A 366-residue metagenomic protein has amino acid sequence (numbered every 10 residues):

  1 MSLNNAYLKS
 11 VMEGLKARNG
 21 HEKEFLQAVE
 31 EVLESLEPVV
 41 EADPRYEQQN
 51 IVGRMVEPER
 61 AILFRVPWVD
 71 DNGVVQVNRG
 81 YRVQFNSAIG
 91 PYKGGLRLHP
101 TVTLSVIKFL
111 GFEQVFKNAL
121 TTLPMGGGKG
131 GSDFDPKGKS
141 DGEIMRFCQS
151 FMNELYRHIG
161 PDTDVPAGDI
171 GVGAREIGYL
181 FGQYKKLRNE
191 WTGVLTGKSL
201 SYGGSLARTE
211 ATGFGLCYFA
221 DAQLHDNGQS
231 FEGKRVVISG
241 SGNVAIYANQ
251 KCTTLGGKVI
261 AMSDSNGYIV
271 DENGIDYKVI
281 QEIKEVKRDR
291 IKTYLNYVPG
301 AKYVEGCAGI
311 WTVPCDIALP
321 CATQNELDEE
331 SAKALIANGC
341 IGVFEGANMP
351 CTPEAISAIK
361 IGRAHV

Functional and structural regions predicted by a protein language model:
M1-L206: N-terminal ligand-binding/catalytic initiation module
K137, R175-E176, G242-T254, A332-K333 (+1 more regions): Short glycine/threonine-rich loop-to-helix capping motif typified by GTGT followed within a few residues by an Asp-Pro
P161-D162, Q229-G233, V313-D316, L335-G342 (+1 more regions): Short, surface-exposed connector motifs at secondary-structure boundaries
G173, Y202, V244-I246, G267-D271 (+3 more regions): Flexible loop/turn segments at secondary-structure boundaries
K186, D221-D226, G309, Q324 (+2 more regions): Conserved helix-loop functional segments at active or binding sites
T196, G204-T312: Glycine-rich phosphate/diphosphate-binding loop of Rossmann-like nucleotide-binding domains
V237, I317-L319, F344: Structural motif
A322-H365: Rossmann-fold NAD(P)-binding glycine/threonine-rich loop
